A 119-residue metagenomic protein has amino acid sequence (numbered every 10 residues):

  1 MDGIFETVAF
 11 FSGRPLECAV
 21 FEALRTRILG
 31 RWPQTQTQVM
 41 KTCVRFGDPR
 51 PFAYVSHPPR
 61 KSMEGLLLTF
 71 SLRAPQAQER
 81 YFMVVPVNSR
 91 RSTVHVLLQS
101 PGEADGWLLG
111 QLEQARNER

Functional and structural regions predicted by a protein language model:
M1-R14: A short, surface-exposed helix-loop junction/capping segment
F10, R27, Q111: Residues that form generic nucleotide/phosphate-binding pockets
S12, L16, S100-E103: A general boundary/transition motif marking the beginning of the first structured unit of a protein
P15-Q34: Amphipathic alpha-helical segments
V20, L24, P51, L108-Q111: Amphipathic alpha-helical interface surfaces
Q38-H95: Short, conserved beta-strand/beta-arch hydrophobic-aromatic motifs that form part of recognition grooves or interface
N88-R119: Well-ordered alpha/beta subsegment
